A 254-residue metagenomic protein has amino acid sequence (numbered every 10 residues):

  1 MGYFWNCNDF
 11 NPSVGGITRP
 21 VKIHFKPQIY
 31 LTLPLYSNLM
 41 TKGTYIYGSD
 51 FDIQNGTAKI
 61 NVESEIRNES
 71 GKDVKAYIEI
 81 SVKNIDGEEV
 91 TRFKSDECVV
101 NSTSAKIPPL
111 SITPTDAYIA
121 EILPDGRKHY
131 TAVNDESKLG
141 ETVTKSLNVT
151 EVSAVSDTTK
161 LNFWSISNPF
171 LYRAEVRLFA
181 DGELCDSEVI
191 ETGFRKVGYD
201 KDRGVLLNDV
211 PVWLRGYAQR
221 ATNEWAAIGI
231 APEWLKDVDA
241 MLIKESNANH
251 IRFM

Functional and structural regions predicted by a protein language model:
M1-M254: Secreted/periplasmic carbohydrate-active enzymes, especially glycoside hydrolases
